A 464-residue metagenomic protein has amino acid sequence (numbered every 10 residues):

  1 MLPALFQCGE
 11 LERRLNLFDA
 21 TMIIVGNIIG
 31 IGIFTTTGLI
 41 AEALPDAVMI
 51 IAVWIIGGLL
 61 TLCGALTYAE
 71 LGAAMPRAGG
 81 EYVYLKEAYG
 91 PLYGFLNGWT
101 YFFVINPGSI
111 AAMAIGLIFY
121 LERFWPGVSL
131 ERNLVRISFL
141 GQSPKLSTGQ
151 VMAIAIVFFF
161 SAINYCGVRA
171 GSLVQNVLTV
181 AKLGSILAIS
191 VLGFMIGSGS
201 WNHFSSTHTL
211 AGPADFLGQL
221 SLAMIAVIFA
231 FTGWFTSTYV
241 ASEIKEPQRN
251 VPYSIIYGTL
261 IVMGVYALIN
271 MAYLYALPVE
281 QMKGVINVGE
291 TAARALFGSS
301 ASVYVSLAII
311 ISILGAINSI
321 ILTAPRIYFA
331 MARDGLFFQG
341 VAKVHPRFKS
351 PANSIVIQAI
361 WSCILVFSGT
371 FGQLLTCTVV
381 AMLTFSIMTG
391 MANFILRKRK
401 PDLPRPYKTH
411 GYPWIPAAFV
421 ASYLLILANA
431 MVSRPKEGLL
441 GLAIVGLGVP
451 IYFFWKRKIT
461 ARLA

Functional and structural regions predicted by a protein language model:
M1-G38, E42-A47, T61-L66, M75-A78 (+5 more regions): Membrane-interface "cap" regions at the ends of multi-pass membrane proteins
L15, D19-F34, A153-F160, G193 (+3 more regions): Hydrophobic, membrane-embedded alpha-helices of multi-pass small-molecule transporters
L39-E42, W54, L62-V157, A162-Y165 (+2 more regions): Hydrophobic transmembrane alpha-helices that form the core helical bundles of multi-pass secondary transporters
V83-Y84, G90, E122-R132, H208-A211 (+5 more regions): TM-loop-TM module centered on a large, flexible mid-protein loop between adjacent transmembrane helices in multi-pass
I118-V128, V180-H208, I228, M271-L277 (+3 more regions): Hydrophobic alpha-helical segments and their helix-loop junctions in multi-pass secondary transporters
E122, I186-I189, Y328, T378-R405 (+3 more regions): Hydrophobic alpha-helical segments of multi-pass membrane transport proteins
T148, G340-K349, S386-E437, R462: C-terminal membrane-solvent junction of multi-pass transporters and transport-like membrane proteins
T148-G199, T232, I255-I256, T378-M388 (+2 more regions): Membrane-interface loop-to-helix entry segments
